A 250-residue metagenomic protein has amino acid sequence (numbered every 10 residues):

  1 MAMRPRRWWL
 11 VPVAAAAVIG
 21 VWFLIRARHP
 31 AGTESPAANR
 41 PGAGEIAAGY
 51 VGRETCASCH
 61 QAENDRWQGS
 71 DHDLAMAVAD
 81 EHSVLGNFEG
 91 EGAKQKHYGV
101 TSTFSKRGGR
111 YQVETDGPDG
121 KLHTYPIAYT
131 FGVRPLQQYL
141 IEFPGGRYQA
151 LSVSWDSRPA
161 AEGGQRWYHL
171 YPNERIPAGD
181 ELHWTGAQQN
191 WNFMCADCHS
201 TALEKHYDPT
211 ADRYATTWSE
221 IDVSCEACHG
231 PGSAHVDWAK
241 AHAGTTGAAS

Functional and structural regions predicted by a protein language model:
M1-P5: Short, Lys/Arg-rich N-terminal segment immediately upstream of the first membrane anchor
W8-A27: Hydrophobic alpha-helical membrane-insertion segments, chiefly the h-region of N-terminal signal peptides
A27-I46: Ser/Thr/Pro/Gly-rich low-complexity linker/stalk segments immediately outside membranes or between
R40-H82: Mature N-terminal segment immediately following signal peptide/propeptide cleavage in secreted/periplasmic
G44-I46, V100-T101, P126, Y139: Short secondary-structure capping/turn segments at boundaries of alpha-helices and beta-strands
V78-S83, E89-G90, G244-S250: Compositionally biased, low-complexity linear motifs
S83-F104: Short, structured protein-protein interaction patches enriched in aromatics and acidic/basic residues, typified by
S105-S250: Extended surface/linker regions that mediate inter-domain or inter-protein docking in multi-component redox
